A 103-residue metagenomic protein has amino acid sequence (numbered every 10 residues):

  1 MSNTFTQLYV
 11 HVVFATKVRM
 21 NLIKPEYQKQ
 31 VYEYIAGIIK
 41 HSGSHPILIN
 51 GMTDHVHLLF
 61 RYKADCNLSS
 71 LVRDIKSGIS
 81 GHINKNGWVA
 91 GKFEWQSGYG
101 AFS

Functional and structural regions predicted by a protein language model:
M1-S103: Basic nucleic-acid-binding interfaces
